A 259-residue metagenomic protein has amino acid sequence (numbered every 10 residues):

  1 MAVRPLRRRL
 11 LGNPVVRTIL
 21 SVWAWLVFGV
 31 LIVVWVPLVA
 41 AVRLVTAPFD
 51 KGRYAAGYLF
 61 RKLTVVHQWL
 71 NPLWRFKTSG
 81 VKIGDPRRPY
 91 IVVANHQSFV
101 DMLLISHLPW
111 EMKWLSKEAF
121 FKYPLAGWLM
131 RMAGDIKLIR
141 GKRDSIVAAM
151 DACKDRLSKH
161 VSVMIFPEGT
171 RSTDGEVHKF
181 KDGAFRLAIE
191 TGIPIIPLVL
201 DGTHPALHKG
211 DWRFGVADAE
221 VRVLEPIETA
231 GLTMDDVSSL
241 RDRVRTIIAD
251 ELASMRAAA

Functional and structural regions predicted by a protein language model:
A2-R7, L11, V15-T18, V147-A259: Non-catalytic C-terminal accessory region of glycerolipid acyltransferases and related lyso-lipid remodeling enzymes
A2-Y90, A259: Membrane-anchoring hydrophobic helices of lipid-metabolizing enzymes
L31-L38, Y123-G127, A217-A219: Mobile beta-alpha loop/short-helix "lid" or hinge segments that flank ligand
V39-K62, W69-N71, D85-R143: Catalytic core of membrane glycerolipid acyltransferases/transacylases, capturing the structured, soluble-facing
L73-R75, E111, M132, H160 (+1 more regions): A generic structural signal for alpha->beta connector loops
S79-G80, A94-N95, S116-K117, F166-E168 (+1 more regions): A secondary-structure boundary/capping signal
S79-H96, A148-A149, L157, D250-E251 (+1 more regions): Alpha-helical membrane-embedding segments and immediately adjacent membrane-interface amphipathic helices
